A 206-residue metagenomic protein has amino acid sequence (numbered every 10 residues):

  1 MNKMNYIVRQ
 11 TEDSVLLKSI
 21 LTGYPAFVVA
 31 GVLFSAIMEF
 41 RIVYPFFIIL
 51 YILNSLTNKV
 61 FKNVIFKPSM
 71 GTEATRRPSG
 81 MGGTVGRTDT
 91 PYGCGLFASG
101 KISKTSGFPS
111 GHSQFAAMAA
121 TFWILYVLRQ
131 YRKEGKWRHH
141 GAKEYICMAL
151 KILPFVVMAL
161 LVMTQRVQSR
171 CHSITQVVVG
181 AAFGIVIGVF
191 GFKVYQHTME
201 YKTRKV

Functional and structural regions predicted by a protein language model:
M1-T105: N-terminal transmembrane-helix/juxtamembrane module of multi-pass inner/ER membrane proteins
F40, P78-V206: Membrane-embedded catalytic cores of phosphoryl/pyrophosphoryl-handling enzymes
